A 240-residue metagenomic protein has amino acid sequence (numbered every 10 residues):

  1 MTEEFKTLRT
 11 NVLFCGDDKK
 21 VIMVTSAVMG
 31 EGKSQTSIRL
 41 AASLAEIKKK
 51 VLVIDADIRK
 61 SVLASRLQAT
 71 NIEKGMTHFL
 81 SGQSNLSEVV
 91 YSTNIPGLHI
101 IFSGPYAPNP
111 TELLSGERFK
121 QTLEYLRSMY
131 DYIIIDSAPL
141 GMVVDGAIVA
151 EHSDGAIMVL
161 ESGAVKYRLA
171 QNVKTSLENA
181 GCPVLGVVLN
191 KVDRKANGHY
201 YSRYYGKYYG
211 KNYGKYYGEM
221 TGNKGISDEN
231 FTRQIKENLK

Functional and structural regions predicted by a protein language model:
M1-K240: P-loop NTP-binding module
